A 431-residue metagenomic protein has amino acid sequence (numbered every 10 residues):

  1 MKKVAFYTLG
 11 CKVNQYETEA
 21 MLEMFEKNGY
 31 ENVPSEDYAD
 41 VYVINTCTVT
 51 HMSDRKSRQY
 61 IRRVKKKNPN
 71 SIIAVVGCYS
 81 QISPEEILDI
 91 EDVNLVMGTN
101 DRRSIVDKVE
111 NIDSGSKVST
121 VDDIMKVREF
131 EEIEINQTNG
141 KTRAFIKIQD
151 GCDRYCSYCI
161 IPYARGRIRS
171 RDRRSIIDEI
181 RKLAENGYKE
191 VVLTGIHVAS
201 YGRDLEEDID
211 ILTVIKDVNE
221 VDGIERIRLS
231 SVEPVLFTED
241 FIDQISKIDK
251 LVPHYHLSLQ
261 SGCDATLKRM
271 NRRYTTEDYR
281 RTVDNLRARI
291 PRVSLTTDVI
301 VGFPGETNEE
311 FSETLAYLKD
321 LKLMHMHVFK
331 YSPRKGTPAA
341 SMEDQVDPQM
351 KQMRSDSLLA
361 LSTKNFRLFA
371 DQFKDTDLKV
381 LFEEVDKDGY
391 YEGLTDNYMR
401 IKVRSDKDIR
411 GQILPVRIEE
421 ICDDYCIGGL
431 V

Functional and structural regions predicted by a protein language model:
M1-Y201, K216, D240, Y255 (+8 more regions): Proteins enriched for Cys/Gly/acidic motifs involved in redox and nucleic-acid/cofactor modification
T48-V49, G166, L205-D208, K268-Y274 (+1 more regions): Short glycine-enriched, charge-decorated loop/helix-capping segments at active-site entrances that position
I73-A74, I82-S83, I87, E185-N308: Conserved SAM/AdoMet-binding glycine-rich loop
N139-T142, C152-R154, L251, S261 (+5 more regions): Short flexible coil/turn linkers enriched for glycine and charged/polar residues that connect secondary-structure
I176, L193, L229, L257 (+5 more regions): Conserved, mostly hydrophobic/aromatic
E306, L321-L323: Contiguous mid-protein beta-loop-alpha structural module that forms a pocket-lining wall or clamp of enzyme active
K330-D344: Aromatic/acidic polysaccharide-binding cleft in carbohydrate-active enzymes
S341-V431: Terminal RNA-binding accessory module
